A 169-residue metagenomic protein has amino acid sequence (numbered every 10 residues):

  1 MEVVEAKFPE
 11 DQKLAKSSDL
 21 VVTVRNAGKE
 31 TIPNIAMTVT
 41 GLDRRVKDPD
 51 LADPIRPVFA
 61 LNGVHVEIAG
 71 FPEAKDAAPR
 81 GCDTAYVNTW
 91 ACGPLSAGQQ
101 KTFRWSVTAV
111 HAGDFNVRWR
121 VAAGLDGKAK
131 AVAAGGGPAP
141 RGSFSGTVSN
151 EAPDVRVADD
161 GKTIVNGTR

Functional and structural regions predicted by a protein language model:
M1-S17, V148-T168: Low-complexity, acidic Ser/Thr/Pro/Gly-rich terminal tails and inter-domain linkers that flank the onset of structured
V3-F8, L20-V24, Y86-A91, T102-R104: Short structured motifs
K7, N26-G28, V39-D43, A109-H111 (+1 more regions): Beta-strand elements of well-folded, non-transmembrane domains
K13-P33, G41: Short beta-strand elements of extracellular/lumenal beta-sandwich folds
V22, T108-G146: Serine/threonine-enriched low-complexity regions used as flexible
N34-A36, N116: Exposed beta-strand and adjacent loop surfaces of beta-rich binding modules that mediate intermolecular recognition
V39-N88, S96: A surface/secretory-pathway sequence property marking extracellular, secreted, or lumenal proteins enriched
A91-F115: Low-complexity, intrinsically disordered segments enriched in Ser/Thr together with acidic residues
